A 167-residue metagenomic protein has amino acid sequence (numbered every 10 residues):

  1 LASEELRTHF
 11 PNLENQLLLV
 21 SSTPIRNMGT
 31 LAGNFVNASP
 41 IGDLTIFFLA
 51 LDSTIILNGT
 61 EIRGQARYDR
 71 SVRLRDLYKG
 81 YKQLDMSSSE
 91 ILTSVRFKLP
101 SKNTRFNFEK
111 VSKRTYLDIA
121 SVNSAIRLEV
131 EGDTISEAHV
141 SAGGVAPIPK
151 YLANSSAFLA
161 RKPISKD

Functional and structural regions predicted by a protein language model:
L1-D167: C-terminal structural segment of proteins
